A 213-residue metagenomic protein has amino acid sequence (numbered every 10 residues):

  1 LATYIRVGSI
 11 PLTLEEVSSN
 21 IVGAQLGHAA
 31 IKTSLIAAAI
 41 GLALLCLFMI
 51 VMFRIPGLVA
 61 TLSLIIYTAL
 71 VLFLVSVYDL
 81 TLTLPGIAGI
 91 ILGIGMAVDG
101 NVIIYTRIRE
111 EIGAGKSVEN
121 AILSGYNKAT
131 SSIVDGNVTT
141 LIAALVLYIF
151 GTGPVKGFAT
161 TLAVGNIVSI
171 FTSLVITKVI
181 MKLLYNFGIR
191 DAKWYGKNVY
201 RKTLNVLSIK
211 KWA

Functional and structural regions predicted by a protein language model:
L1-V22, A30: Extracytoplasmic
I5, L26, L45, L74 (+3 more regions): Residue-level signature of catalytic and energy-coupling elements of molecular machines, predominantly ATP/GTP-dependent
H28-T83, I149-G153: Interfacial segments of transmembrane alpha-helices in multi-pass membrane proteins
G57-D79, I90-A97, F158-S173: Small-residue-enriched core segments of transmembrane alpha-helices in multipass membrane transport and channel
A60-L64, G86-G93, I103-R109, A143-V146 (+2 more regions): Re-entrant/interfacial helical elements at transmembrane boundaries that shape and gate the permeation pathway
E110-A213: Hydrophobic alpha-helical transmembrane segments of membrane transport and translocation systems, primarily multi-pass
